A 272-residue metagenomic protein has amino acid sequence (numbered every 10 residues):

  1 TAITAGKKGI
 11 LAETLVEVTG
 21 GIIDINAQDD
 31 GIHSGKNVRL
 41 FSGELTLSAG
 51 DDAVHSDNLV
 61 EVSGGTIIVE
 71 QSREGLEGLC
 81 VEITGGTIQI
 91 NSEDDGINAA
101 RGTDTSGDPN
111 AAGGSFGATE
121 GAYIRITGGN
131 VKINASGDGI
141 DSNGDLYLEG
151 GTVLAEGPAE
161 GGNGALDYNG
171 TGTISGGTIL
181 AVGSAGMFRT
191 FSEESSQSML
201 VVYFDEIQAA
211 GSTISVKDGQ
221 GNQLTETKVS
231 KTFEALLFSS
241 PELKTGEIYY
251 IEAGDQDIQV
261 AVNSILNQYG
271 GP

Functional and structural regions predicted by a protein language model:
T1-P272: A composition-driven surface/loop motif
